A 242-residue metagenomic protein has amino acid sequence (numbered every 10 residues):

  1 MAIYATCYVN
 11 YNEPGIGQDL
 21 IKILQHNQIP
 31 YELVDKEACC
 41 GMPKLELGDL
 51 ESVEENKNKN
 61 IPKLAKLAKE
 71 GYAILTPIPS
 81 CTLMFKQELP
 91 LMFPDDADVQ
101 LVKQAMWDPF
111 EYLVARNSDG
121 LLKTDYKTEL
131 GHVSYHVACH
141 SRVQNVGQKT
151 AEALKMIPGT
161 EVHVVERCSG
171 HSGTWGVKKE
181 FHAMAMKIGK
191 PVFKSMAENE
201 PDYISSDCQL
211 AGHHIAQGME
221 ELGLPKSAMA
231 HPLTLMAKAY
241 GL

Functional and structural regions predicted by a protein language model:
M1-L242: Iron-sulfur cluster-binding electron-transfer modules in prokaryotic oxidoreductases
